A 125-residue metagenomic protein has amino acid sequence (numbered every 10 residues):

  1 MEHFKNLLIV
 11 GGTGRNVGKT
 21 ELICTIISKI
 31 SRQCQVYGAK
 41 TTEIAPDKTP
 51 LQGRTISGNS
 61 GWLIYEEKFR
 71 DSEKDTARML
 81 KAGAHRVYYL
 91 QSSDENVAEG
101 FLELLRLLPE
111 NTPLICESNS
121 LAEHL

Functional and structural regions predicted by a protein language model:
M1-L7: Phosphate-binding P-loop
K5, Q33-C34, N111: A general structural motif
L7-G12, Y37-K40, I115: Short, hydrophobic/glycine-enriched beta-strand segments
L8-S28: Glycine-rich phosphate-binding P-loop
N16, A45, L121-A122: Glycine-rich nucleotide phosphate-binding loop and flanking beta-alpha elements of Rossmann-like dinucleotide-binding
I26-S92: N-terminal phosphate/diphosphate-binding loop that engages ATP/GTP or pyrophosphate donors across diverse enzyme folds
V87-A122: Phosphate-binding/switch loop-helix module in NTP-utilizing enzymes
